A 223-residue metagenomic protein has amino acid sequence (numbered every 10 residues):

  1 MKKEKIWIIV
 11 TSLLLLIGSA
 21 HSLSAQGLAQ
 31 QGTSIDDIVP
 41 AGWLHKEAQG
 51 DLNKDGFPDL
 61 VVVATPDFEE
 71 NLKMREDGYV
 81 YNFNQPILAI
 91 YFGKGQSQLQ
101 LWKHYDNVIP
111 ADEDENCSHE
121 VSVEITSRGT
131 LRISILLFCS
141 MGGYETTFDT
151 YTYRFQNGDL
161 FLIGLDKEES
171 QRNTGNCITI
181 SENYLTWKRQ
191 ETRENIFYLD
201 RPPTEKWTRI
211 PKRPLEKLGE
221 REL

Functional and structural regions predicted by a protein language model:
M1-V10: Bacterial N-terminal signal peptides that target proteins for export
I9-S19: Bacterial N-terminal signal peptides
H21-A25: Sec/Tat signal peptide C-region and signal peptidase I cleavage site
Q26-P40, G95-E115, L223: Blade-edge motifs of beta-propeller repeat domains
Q30, E69-Y105, Y153-F155: Beta-propeller blade repeat segments, especially FG-GAP/WD-type strand-to-loop junctions in 6- to 7-bladed propeller
W43-L52, S118-G129: Beta-propeller blade termini
L52-A64, T126-I135: Acidic/hydrophobic-patterned starts of short beta strands in beta-sheet-rich repeat architectures
E120-L223: Acidic, small-residue rich beta-repeat scaffolds with periodic aromatic anchors
